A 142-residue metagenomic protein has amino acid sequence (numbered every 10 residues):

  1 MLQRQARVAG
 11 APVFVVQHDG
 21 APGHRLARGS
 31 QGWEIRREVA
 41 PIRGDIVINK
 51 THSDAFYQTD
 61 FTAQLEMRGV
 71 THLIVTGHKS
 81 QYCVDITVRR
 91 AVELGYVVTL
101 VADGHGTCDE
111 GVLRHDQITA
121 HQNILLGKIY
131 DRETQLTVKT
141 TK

Functional and structural regions predicted by a protein language model:
R4-A9, P22-K142: Active-site-adjacent betaalpha module
Q17-A21: Glycine-rich N-terminal segment of FAD-binding domains in flavoprotein oxidoreductases, spanning the beta-loop-helix
